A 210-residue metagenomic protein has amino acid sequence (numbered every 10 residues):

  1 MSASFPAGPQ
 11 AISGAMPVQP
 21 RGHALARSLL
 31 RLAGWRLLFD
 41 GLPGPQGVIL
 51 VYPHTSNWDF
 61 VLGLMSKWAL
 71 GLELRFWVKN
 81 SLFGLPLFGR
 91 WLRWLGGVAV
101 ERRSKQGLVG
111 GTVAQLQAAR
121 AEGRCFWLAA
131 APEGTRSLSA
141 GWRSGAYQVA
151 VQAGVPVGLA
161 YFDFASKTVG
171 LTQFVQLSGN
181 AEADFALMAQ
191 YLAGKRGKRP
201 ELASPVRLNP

Functional and structural regions predicted by a protein language model:
M1-R36: Extreme N-terminal tail/first-helix region
I12-A15, L32-G194, K198-L202, R207-P210: Soluble catalytic domains of membrane acyltransferases
